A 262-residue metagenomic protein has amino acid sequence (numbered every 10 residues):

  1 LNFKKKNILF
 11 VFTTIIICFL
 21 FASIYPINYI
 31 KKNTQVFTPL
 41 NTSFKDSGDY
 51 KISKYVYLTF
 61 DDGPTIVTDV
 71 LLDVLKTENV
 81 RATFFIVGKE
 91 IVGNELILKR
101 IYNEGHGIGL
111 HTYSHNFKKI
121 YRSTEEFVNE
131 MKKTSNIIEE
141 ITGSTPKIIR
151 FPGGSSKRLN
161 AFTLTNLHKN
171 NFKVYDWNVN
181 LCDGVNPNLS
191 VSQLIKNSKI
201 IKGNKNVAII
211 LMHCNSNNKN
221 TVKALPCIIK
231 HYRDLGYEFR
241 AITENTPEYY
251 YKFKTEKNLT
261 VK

Functional and structural regions predicted by a protein language model:
L1-Y57, D73-A82, K205-K262: Terminal accessory/targeting
V11, T65-I66, P187: A generic signature of intrinsically disordered, low-complexity regions enriched in glycine/proline and charged/polar
P26-Y29, T65, I91, S156 (+1 more regions): Generic "edge-of-domain/loop-turn" microfeature
N33-R122, E126-E140, T145, H231 (+2 more regions): Active-site beta->alpha N-cap acidic-glycine motif
H115-R233, Y237-E238, I242-K257: Catalytic domains of cell-wall/extracellular-matrix polysaccharide-remodeling enzymes, centered on de-N-acetylation
